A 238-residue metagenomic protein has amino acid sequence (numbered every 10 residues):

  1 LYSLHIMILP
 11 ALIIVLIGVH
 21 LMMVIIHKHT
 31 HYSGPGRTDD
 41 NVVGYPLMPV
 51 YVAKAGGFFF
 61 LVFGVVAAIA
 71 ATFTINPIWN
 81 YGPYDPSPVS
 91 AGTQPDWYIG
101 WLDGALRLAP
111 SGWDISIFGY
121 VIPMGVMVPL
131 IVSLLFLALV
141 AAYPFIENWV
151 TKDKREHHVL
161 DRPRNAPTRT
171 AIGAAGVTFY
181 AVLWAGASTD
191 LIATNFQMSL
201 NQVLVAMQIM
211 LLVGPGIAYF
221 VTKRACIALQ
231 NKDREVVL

Functional and structural regions predicted by a protein language model:
L1-L238: Membrane-embedded and interfacial regions of multi-pass energy-transducing membrane proteins
